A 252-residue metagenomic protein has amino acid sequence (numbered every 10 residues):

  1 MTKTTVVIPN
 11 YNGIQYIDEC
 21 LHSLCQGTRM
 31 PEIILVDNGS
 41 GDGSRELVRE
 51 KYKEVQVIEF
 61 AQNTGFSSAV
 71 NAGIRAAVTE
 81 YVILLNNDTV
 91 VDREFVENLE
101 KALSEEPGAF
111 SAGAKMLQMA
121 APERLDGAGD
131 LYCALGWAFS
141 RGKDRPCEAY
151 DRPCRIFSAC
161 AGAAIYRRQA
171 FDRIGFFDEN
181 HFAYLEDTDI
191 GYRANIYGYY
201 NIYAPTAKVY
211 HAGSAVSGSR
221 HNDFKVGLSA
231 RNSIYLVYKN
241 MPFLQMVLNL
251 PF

Functional and structural regions predicted by a protein language model:
H22-P31: Short, acidic, metal-binding catalytic loop of nucleotide-sugar glycosyltransferases
S23, D37-E46, Q62: A conserved acidic beta->alpha catalytic loop
F60-A77, N87, N98: Glycine-rich, basic loop-to-helix element that forms the pyrophosphate-binding segment of sugar-nucleotide handling
V82: Short aromatic/hydrophobic "clamp" motif used to bind/position activated sugar donors
T89-Y132: Conserved donor NDP-sugar-binding/catalytic core segment of glycosyltransferases
C133-I156, I234: Short, flexible, basic/aromatic active-site loop/helix in glycosyltransferases
F157-K208: A short, conserved alpha-helix in the catalytic core of glycosyltransferases
Y197-F252: Active-site-adjacent helix/loop segment of glycosyltransferases that harbors family-specific signature motifs
